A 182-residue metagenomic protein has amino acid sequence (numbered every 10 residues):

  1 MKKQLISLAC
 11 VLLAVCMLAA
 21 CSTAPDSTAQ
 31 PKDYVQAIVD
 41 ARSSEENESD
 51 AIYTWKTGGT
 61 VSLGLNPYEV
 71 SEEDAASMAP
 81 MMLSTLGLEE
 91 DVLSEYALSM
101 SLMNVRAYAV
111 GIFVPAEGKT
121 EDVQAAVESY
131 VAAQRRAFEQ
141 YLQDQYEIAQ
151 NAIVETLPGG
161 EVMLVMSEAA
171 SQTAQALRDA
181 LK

Functional and structural regions predicted by a protein language model:
M1-A9: Bacterial N-terminal signal peptides that target proteins for export
C16-A20: C-terminal motif of bacterial Sec signal peptides marking the signal peptidase cleavage site
S22-P25: Bacterial signal peptide processing site
T28-N47: Post-signal peptide N-terminal segment of mature Sec-exported envelope proteins
A41-A76: Structural boundary/hinge residues at secondary-structure and domain interfaces
S84-S129, R135: Mid-length scaffold segments of soluble, non-membrane domains
L102-M103, I112, Q145-K182: A short, solvent-exposed beta-edge/loop patch
T120-P158: Short Gly/Thr-rich strand-loop-strand
